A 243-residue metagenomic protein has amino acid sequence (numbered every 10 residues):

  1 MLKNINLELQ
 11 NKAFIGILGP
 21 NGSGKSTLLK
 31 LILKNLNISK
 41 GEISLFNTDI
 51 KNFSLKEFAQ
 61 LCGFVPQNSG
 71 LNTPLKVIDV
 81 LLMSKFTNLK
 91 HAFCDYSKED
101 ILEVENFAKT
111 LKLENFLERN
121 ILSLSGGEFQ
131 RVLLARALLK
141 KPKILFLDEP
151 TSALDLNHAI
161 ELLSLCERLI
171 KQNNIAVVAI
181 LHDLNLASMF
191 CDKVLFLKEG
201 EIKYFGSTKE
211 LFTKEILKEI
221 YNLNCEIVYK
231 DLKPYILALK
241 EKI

Functional and structural regions predicted by a protein language model:
L18-P20: The feature captures the beta-strand-to-loop junction immediately N-terminal to the Walker
L33: Helix-to-loop junction immediately C-terminal to a conserved catalytic motif
G41-D49, E57-F58: Conserved ABC transporter NBD signature motif
N120-L124, E128: Conserved ABC ATPase signature
L145-E149: Catalytic Walker B motif of ABC-type/P-loop ATPase nucleotide-binding domains
E199-G200: Conserved ABC ATPase "signature" C-loop
I220-I243: ABC ATPase nucleotide-binding domains
